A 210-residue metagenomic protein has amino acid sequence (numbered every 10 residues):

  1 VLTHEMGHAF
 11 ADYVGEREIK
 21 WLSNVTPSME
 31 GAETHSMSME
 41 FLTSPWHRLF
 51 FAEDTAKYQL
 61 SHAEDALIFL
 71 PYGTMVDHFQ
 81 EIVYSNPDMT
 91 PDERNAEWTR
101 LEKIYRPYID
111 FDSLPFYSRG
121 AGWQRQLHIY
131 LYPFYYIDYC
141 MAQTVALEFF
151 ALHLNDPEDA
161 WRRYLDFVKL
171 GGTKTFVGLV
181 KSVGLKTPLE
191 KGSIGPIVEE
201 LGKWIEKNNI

Functional and structural regions predicted by a protein language model:
L2, F10, S38, L49 (+3 more regions): C-terminal, non-catalytic "cap/extension" segments appended to globular domains
T3, G7, A32: Single, functionally critical "micro-switch" positions that shape active/binding sites and transmembrane helices
G7-W21: Catalytic Zn2+-binding segment of zinc metalloproteases
G15, T26-D54, A63, I68 (+1 more regions): Post-HExxH zinc-binding segment in Zn-dependent metallohydrolases
E18-V25, R48-Q59, D156-R163: Short, glycine/acidic-rich hinge or "gate" loops at secondary-structure transitions that mediate conformational
W21-A32, L131, Y135: Alpha-helix N-cap/helix-initiation motif
L22-S23, S61-A66, Q126-Y130: Active-site-adjacent structural elements in folded domains
M29-E33, K57, S61, D92-T99: An alpha-helix initiation/capping motif
